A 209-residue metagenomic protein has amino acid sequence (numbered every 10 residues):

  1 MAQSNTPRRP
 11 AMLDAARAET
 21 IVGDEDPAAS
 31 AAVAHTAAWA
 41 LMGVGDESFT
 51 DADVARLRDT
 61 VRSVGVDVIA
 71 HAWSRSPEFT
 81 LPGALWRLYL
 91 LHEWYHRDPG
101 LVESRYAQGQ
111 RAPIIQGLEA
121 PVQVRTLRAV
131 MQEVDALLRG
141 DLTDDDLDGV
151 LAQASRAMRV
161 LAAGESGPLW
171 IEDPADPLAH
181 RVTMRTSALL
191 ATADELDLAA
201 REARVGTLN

Functional and structural regions predicted by a protein language model:
M1-L85, Y89-E93: N-terminal domain-start signal
H71, R87, H96-N209: A contiguous, surface-oriented mixed alpha/beta subdomain in the mid-to-C-terminal portion of proteins that forms
